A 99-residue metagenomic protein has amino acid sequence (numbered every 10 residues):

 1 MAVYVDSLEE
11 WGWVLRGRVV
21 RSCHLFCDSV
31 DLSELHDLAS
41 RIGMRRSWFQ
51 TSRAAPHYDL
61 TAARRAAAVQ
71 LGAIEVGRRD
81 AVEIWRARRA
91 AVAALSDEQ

Functional and structural regions predicted by a protein language model:
M1-L38: The feature represents the first ordered module of a protein
S7-E9, M44, A81: Acidic, low-complexity intrinsically disordered regions
W11-S22, R41-R45, A63-L71, E75 (+1 more regions): Acidic (Asp/Glu-rich) sequence patches and key acidic residues that form negatively charged surfaces used
R18-V19, W48-F49, V92: General secondary-structure edge motif
D28-T51, Q70: A short, structured beta-strand/loop element
T51-E98: Short, compact, well-ordered microdomains
